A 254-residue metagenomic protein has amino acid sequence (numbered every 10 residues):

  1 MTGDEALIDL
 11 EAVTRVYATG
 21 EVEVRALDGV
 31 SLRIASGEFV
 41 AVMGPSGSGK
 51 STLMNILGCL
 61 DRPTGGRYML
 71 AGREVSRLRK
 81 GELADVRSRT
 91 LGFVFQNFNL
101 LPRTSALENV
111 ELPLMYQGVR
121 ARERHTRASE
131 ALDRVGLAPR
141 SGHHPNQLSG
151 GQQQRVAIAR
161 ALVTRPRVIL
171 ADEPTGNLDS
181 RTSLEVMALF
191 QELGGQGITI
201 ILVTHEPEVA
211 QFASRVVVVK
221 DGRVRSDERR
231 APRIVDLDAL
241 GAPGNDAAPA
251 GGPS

Functional and structural regions predicted by a protein language model:
E5-V224: ABC family nucleotide-binding domain
R223-A250: Conserved beta-strand-loop-alpha-helix hinge in the C-terminal portion of ABC ATPase nucleotide-binding domains
